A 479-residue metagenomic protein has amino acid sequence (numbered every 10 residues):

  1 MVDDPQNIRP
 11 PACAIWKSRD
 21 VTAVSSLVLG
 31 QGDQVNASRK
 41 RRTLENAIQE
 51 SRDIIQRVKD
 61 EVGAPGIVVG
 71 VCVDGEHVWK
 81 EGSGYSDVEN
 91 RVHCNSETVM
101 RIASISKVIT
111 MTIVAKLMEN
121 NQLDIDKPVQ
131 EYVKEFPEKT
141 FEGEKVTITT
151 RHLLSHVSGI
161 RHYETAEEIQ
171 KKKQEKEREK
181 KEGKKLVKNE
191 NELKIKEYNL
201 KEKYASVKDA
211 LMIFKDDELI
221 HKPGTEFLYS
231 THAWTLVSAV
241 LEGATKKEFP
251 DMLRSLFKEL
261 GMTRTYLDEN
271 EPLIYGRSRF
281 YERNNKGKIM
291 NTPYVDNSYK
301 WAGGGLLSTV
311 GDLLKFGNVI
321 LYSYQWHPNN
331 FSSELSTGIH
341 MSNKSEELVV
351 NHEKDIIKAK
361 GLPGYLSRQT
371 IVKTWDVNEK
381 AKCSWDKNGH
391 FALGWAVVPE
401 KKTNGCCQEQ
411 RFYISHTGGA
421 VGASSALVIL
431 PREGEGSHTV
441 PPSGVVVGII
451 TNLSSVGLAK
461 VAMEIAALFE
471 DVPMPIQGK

Functional and structural regions predicted by a protein language model:
I8-R42: Extracytoplasmic/periplasmic proteins that interact with beta-lactams or build/remodel peptidoglycan
T43-I102, Q122-D124, E135-K139, K215 (+2 more regions): Short, conserved catalytic-motif segment at the N-terminal edge
R52-V58, V69, G75, V99-V129 (+4 more regions): Active-site SXXK
E76, F141-Y413: Short, surface-exposed loop or secondary-structure junction motifs that flank catalytic or metal-binding residues
Y85-V88, N297, L453-S455: A short acidic/small-residue loop/turn micro-motif
D87-N95, G457-A467: A short, polar/charged loop-to-alpha-helix boundary motif
K402-R411, T417, E433-G436, V440-P442 (+1 more regions): Peripheral terminal and inter-domain segments
S415-H416, S424-L430, G434-L453: Short, well-ordered beta-strand elements
